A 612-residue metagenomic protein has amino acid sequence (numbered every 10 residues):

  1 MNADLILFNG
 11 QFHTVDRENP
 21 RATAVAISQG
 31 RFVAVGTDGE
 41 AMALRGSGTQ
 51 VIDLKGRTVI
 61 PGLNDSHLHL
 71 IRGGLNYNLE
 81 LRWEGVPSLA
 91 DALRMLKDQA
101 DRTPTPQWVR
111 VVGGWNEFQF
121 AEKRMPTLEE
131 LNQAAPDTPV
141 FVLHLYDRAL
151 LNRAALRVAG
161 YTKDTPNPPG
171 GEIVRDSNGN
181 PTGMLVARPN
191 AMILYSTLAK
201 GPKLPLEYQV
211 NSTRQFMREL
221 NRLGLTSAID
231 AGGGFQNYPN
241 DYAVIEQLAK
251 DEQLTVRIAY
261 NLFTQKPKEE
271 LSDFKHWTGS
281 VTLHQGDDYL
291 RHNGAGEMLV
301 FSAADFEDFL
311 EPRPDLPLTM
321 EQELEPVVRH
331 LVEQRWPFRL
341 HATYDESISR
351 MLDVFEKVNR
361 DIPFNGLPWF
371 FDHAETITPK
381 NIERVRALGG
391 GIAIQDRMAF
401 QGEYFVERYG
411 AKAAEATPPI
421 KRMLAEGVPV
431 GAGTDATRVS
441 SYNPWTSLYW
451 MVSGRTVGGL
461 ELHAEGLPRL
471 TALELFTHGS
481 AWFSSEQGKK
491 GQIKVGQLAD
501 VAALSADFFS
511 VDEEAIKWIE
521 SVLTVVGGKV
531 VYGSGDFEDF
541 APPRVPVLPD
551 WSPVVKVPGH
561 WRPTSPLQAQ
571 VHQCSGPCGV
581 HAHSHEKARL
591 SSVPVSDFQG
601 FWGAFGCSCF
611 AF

Functional and structural regions predicted by a protein language model:
N2-F8, H13, R17-H276, R291-S347 (+5 more regions): Divalent metal-binding segments
A3-D4, F8-G10, Q334, A387 (+5 more regions): In a subset of proteins, long, contiguous C-terminal domains/tails are tracked
M42-R45, Q133, S280-G286, D361-P363: Short, conserved catalytic or adaptor-binding loops enriched in Gly and charged residues
V112, L143, Q395, A502-S505 (+1 more regions): Residue-level recognition of conserved beta-strand edge/terminus positions
K250-T255, H284-Q285, V358-N365: Short helix-capping segments at alpha-helix termini
K268-Q285, I394: Substrate-binding cleft/loops of secretory-pathway carbohydrate-active enzymes
E270, S302-F306, E383, Y404 (+3 more regions): Short conserved micro-motifs at the rims of enzyme active sites and ligand-binding pockets
R329-R339, T343-W369, H373-A374, P379-E383 (+3 more regions): His/Asp/Glu-enriched, well-ordered alpha-helical/loop segment that forms or immediately abuts the divalent-metal
